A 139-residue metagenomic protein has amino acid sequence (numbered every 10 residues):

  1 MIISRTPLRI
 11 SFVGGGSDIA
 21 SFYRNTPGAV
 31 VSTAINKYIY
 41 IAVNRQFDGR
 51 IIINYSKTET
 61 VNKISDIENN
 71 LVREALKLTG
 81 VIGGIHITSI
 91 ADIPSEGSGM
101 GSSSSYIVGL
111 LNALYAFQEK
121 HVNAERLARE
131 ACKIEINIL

Functional and structural regions predicted by a protein language model:
M1-S102, N112-V122, K133: ATP-binding N-lobe of GHMP and related small-molecule kinases
A124-L139: Alpha/beta catalytic cores of group-transfer enzymes, especially the acyltransferase/condensing modules of polyketide
